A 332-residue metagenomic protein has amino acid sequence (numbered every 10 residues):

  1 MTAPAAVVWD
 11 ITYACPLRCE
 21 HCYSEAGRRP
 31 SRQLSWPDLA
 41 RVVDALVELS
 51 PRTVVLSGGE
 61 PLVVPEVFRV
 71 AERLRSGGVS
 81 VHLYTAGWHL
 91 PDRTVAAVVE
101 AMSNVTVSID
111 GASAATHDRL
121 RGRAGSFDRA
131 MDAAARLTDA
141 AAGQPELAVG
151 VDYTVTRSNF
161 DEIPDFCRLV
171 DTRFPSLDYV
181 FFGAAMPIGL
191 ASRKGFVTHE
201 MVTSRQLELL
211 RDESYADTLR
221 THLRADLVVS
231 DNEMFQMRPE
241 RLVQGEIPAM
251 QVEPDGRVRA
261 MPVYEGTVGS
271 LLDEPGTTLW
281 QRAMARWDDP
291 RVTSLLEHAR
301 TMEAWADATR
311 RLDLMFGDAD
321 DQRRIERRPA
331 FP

Functional and structural regions predicted by a protein language model:
M1, R257-P332: Flexible mid-to-C-terminal extensions adjoining Fe-S/redox cofactors in radical SAM and related proteins
M1-A97, A101-S103: Conserved alpha-helical substructure of the radical SAM core
V7, A26, V54, H82 (+5 more regions): Short, functionally important structural connectors and interaction interfaces within domains
V8, S108, F316-A319: Intrinsically disordered, low-complexity peptide-like regions
R28, G143, D289-V292: Charged, solvent-exposed alpha-helical segments that act as regulatory interaction surfaces
A45-E48, R73-S76, R136, L169-T172 (+1 more regions): Residues within well-ordered alpha-helical secondary structure of globular protein domains
A101-D110, A115-I247, Q251-R259, V263-E274: Radical SAM enzyme [4Fe-4S]-AdoMet core and its adjacent flexible, acidic and glycine-rich loops/tails across
